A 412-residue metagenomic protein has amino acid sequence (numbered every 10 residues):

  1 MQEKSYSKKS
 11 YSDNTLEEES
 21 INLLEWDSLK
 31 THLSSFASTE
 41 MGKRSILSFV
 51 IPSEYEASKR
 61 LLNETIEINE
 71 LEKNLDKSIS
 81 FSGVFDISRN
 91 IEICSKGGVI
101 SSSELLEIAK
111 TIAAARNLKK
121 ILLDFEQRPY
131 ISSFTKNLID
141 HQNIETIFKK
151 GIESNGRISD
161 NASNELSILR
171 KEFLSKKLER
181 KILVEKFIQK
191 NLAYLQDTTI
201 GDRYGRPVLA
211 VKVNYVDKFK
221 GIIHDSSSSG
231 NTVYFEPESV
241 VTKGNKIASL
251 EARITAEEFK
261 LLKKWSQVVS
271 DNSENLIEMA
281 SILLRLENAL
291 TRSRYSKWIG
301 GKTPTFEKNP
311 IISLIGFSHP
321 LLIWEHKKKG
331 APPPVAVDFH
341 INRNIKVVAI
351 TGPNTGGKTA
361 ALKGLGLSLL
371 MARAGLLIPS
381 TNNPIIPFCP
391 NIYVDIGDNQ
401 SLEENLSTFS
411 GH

Functional and structural regions predicted by a protein language model:
M1-E165, L169, N272-N275, M279-R285 (+2 more regions): Conserved amphipathic alpha-helical "coupling/scaffold" segments that transmit conformational changes between domains
R44, S95-S101, L123-Q127, L183-T198 (+2 more regions): Active-site phosphate-binding and catalytic loops of NTP-dependent enzymes
D140-G156, T242-K263: Extended, charged coiled-coil "arm/hinge" scaffolds of SMC/Rad50-like chromosome-maintenance ATPases and other large
S167-R170, L174, G244, A248-T255 (+6 more regions): Short amphipathic alpha-helical segments with heptad-repeat character
S167-V216, R285, I311: Extended, Lys/Arg-enriched charged tracts that mediate electrostatic binding to polyanionic substrates
R203-Y234, E307-A336: SMC-family hinge/dimerization module
Q267-K327: Phosphate-binding P-loop/Walker A region and its immediate neighborhood
I299-G300, E307-H412: ATPase nucleotide-binding head domains, primarily ABC-like/P-loop NTPase cores
